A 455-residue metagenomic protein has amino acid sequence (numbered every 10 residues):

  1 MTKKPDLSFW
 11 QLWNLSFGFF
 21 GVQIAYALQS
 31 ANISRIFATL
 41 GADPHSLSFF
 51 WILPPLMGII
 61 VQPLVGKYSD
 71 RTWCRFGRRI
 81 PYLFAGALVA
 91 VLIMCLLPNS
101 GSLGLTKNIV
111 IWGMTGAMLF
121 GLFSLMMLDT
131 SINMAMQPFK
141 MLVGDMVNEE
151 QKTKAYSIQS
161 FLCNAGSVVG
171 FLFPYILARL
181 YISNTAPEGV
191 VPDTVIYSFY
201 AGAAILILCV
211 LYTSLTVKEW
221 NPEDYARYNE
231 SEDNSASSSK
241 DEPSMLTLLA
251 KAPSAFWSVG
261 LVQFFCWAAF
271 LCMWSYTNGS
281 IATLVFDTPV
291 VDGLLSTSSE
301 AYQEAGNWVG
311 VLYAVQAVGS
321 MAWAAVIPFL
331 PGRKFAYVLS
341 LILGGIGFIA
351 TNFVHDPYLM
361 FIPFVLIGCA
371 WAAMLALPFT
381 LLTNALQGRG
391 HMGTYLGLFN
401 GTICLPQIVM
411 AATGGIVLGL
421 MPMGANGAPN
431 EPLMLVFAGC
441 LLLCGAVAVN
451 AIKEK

Functional and structural regions predicted by a protein language model:
M1-F9, T106-N108, W112-S124, M134-L142 (+2 more regions): Intracellular loop-helix junctions on the cytosolic face of multi-pass helical membrane proteins
T2-M57, S258, V262, C266-L294: Helix-loop boundary and gating motifs at the non-cytosolic
D43-L53, S157, D193-T194, D287-A317: Loop-to-transmembrane helix entry
P44-H45, M118, E149-F161, G388-N400: Loop-to-transmembrane helix entry/capping segments in MFS-fold secondary transporters and related SLC/MFSD carriers
F84-M114, L343-H355: C-terminal ends and interior cores of transmembrane alpha-helices in multi-pass membrane transporters/permeases
M134-V147, A373-G388: Intracellular juxtamembrane helix-capping segments at the cytosolic ends of symmetry-related transmembrane helices
K334-P378: C-terminal transmembrane helical hairpin of 12-TM major facilitator-type secondary transporters
R389-M421: A late C-terminal transmembrane helix in Major Facilitator Superfamily
